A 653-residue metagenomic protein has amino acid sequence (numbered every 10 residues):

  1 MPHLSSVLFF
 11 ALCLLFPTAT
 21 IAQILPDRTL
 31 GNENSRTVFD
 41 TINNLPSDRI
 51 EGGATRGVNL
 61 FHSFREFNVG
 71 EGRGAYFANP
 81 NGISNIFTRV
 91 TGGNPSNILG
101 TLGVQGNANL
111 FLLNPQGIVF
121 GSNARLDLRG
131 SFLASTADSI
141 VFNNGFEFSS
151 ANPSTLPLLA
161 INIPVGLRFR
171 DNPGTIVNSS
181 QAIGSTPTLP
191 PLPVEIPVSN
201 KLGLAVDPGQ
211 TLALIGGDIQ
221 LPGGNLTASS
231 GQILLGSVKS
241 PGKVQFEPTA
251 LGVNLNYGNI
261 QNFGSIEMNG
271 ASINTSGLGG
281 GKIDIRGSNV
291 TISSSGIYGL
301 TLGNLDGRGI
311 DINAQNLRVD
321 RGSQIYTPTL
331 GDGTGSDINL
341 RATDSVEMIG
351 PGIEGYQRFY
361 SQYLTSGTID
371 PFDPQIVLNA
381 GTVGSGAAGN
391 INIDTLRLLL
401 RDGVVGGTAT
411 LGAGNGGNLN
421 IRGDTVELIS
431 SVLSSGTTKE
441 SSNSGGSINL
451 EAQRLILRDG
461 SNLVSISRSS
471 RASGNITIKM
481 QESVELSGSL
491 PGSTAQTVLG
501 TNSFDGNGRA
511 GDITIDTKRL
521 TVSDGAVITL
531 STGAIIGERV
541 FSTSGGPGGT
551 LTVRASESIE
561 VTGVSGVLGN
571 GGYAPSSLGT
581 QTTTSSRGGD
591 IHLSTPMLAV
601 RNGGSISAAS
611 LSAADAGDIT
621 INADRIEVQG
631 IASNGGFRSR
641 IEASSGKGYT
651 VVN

Functional and structural regions predicted by a protein language model:
P2-N653: Extracellular and secretory-pathway beta-repeat/beta-biased strand scaffolds
